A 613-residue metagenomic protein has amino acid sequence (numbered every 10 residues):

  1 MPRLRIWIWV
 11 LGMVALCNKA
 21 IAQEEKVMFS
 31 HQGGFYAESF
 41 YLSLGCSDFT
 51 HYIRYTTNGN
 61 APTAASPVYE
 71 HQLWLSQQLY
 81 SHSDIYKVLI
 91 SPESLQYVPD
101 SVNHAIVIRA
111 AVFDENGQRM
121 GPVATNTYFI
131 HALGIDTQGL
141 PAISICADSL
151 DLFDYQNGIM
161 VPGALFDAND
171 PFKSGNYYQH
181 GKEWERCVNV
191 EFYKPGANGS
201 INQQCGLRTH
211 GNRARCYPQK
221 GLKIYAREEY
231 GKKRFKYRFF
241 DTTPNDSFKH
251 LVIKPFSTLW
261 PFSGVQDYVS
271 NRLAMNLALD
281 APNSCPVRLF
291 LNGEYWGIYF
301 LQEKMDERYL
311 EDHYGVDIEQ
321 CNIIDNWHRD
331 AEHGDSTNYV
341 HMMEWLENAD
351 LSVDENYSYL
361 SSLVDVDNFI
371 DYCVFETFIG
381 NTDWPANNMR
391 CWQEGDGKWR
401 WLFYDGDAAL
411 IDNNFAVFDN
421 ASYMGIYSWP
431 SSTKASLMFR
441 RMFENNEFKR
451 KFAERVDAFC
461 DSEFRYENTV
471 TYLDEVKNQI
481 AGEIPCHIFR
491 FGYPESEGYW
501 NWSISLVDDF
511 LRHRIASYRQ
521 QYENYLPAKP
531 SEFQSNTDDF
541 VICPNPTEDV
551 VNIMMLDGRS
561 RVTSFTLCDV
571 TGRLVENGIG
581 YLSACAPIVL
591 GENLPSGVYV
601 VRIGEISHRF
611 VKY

Functional and structural regions predicted by a protein language model:
M1, N18, Q534-C543, T547-Y613: C-terminal outer-membrane/trafficking sorting elements
M1-E24, I588: Bacterial Sec-dependent N-terminal signal peptides
I21-C187, F192-K194, I201-Q203, N524: Short, compositionally stereotyped local motifs that mark structural "simplifiers"
T57-P62, P195-A197, C568-L574, I606: Change "in extracellular beta-sheet-rich domains … of secreted and cell-surface proteins" to "in beta-sheet-rich domains
R119-T125, Q203, P282-N283, W384-N387 (+1 more regions): Extracellular and select intracellular beta-sandwich modules with Ser/Thr-enriched, small-residue motifs on
G139-C146, L150-D170, Y177-H180, N189 (+9 more regions): Middle-to-C-terminal accessory/interaction subdomains
G206-S257, N338-M343: Conserved oxyanion/phosphate-binding beta-strand-loop segments in alpha/beta enzyme cores
Y295-W327: Conserved structural core of kinase catalytic domains
